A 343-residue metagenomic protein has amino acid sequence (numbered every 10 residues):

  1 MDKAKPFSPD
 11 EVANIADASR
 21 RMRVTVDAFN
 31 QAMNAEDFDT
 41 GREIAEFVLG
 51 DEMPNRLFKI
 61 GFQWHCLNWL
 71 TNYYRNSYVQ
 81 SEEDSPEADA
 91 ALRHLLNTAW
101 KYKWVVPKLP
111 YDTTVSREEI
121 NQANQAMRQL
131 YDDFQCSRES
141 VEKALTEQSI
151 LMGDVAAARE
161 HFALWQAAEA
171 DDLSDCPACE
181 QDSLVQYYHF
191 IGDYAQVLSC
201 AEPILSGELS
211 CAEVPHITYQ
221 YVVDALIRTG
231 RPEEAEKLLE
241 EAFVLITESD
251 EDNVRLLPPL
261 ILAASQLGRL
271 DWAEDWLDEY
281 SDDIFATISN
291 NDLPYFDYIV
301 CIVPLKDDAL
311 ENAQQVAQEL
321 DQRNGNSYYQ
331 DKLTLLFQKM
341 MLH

Functional and structural regions predicted by a protein language model:
M1-F7, N34-E46, K59-S85, P110-A126 (+4 more regions): Helix-turn-helix repeat elements of alpha-solenoid scaffolds
M1-Q31: N-terminal "cap/leader" segments of large eukaryotic alpha-helical scaffolds
V12-S19, V48-P54, E83-E87, M127-C136 (+4 more regions): Solenoid-like repeat scaffolds
A18-T25, L95-W100, F134-A144, A170-S183 (+3 more regions): Generic helix N-cap/helix-start motif at coil->alpha-helix transitions
D27, Q31, V105, E147-L151 (+3 more regions): Residue-level signature for tetratricopeptide repeat
Q122-C200, S206-H216: Solenoidal tandem-repeat scaffolds enriched in leucines and small polar residues
T229, E233-D308: Active-site/pore-lining binding-face segments in mid-to-C-terminal subdomains
I284-H343: C-terminal non-catalytic interaction modules
